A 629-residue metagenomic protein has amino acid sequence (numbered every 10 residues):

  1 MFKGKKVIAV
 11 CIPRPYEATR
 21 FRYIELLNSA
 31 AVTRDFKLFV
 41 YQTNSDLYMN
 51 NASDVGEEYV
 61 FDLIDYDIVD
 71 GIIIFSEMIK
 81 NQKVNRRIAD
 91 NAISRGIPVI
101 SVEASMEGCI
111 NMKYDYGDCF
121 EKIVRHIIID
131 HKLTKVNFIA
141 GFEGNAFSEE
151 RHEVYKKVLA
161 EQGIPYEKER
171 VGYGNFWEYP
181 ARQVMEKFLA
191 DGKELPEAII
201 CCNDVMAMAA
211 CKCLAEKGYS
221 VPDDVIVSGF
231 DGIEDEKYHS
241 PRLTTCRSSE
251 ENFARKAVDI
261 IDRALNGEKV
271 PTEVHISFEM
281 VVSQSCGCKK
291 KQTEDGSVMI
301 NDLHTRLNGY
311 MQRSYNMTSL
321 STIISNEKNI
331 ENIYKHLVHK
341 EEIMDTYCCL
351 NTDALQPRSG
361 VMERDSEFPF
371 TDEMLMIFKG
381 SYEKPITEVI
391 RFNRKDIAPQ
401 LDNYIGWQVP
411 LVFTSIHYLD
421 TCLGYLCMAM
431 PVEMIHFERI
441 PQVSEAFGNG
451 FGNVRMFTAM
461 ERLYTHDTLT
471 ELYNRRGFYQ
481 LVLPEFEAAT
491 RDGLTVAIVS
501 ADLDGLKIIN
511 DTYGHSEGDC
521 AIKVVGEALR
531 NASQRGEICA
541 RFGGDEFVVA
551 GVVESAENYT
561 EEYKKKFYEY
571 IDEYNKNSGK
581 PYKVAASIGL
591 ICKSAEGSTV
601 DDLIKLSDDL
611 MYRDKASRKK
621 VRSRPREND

Functional and structural regions predicted by a protein language model:
M1-N51, G56-T318: Bacterial carbohydrate/catabolite-sensing allosteric modules
G296, H515, E561-Y568, D572-G579 (+1 more regions): Catalytic-core segments of nucleotide cyclases and related cyclic-nucleotide turnover enzymes
G309-H339, L355: Signal-transducing coiled-coil linker helices
N316-L320, M456-R475, E487: Amphipathic HAMP/coiled-coil signal-transducing linker helices that couple sensory inputs to cytosolic output domains
C349-Y425: GAF sensory domains
V432-G452: Amphipathic alpha-helical "output/dimerization" segments
N474-A497, D504-N531, A540-G544, V548-V549 (+4 more regions): Conserved long alpha-helical elements within nucleotide-processing catalytic cores of c-di-GMP signaling and class III
I538-R541, Y582: A short pre-motif secondary-structure segment
